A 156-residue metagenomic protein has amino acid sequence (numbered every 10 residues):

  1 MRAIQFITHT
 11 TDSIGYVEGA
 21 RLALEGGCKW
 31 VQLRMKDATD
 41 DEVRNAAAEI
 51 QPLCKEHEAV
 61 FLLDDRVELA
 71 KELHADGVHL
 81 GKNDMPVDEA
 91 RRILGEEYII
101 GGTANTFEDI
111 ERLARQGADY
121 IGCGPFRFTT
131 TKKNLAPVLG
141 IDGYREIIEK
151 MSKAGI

Functional and structural regions predicted by a protein language model:
M1-M85, R92-D119, A136-L139, E146-A154: Conserved N-terminal beta1-alpha1 strand-loop-helix module at the mouth
R127-T129: A short, flexible beta-alpha/helix-coil linker loop
T131-K133: Glycine/threonine-rich flexible loop motifs
